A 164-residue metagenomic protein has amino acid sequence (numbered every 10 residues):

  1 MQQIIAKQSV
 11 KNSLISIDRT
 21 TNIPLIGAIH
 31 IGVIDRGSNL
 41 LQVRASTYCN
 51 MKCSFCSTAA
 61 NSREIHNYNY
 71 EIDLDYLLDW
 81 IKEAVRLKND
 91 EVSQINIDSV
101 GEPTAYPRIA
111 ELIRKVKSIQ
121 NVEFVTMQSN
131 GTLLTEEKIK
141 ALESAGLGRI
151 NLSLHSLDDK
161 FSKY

Functional and structural regions predicted by a protein language model:
M1-A45, A60-Y68, E83, L87-E91: N-terminal [4Fe-4S]-dependent radical SAM core
C49-C56: Short cysteine clusters
S57-L77, A84-Y106, K117-L134, A145-Y164: Core AdoMet radical
L78-K82, A110-I113, I139: Generic structural signal for well-ordered alpha-helices, preferentially at hydrophobic/aromatic core positions
L134-K140: Short, acidic/polar
